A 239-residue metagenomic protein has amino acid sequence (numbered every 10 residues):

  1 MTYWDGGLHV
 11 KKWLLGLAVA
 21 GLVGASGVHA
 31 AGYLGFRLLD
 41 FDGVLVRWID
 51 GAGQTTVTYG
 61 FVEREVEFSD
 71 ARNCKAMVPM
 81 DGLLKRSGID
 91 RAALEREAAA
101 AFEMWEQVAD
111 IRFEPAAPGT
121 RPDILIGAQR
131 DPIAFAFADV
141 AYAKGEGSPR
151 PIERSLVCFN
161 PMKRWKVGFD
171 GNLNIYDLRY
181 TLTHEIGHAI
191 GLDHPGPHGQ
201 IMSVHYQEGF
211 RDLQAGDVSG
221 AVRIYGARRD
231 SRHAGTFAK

Functional and structural regions predicted by a protein language model:
G6-G7, G24: Coiled-coil-like amphipathic alpha-helices with heptad-repeat character
G7-L15: Bacterial N-terminal signal peptides that target proteins for export
L15-G16, A189: Short amphipathic alpha-helical "recognition" segments used for binding
G16-G24: Bacterial N-terminal signal peptides
G24-K239: Zinc-dependent metalloendopeptidases
